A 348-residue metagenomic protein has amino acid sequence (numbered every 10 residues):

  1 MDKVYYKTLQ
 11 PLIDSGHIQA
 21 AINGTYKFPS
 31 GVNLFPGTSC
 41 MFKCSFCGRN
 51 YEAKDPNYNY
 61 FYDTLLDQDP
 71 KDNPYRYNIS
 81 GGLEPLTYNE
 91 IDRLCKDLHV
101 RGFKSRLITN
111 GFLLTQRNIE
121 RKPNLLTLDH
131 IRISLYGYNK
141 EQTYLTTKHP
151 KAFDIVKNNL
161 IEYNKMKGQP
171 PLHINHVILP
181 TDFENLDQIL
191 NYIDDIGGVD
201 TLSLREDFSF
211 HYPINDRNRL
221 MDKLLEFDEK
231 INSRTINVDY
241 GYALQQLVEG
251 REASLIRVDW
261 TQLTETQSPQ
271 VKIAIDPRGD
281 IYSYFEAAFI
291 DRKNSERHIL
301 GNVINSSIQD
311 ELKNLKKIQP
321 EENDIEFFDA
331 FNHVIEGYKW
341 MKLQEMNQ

Functional and structural regions predicted by a protein language model:
M1-K54, V248-T266, Q270-K272, D280-F285 (+1 more regions): N-terminal pre-core extensions flanking Radical SAM catalytic domains
D2-H130, L145-T146, N158, L202 (+1 more regions): Conserved alpha-helical substructure of the radical SAM core
K3-S15, Q19-N23, D63, K71 (+12 more regions): Polar/charged alpha-helical tracts
F35, K54-D63, R101, N124-Y282 (+3 more regions): Radical SAM enzyme [4Fe-4S]-AdoMet core and its adjacent flexible, acidic and glycine-rich loops/tails across
